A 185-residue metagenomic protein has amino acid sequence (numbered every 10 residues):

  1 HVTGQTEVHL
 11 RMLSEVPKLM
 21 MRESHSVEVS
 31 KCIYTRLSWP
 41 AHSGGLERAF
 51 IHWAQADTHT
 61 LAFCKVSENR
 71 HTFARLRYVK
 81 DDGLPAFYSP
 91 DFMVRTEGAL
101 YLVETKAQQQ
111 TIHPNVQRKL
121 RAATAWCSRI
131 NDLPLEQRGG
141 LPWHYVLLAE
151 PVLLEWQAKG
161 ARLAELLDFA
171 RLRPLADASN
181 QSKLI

Functional and structural regions predicted by a protein language model:
H1-I185: Electrostatic, structured charged patches in enzyme active sites and in nucleic-acid/phosphate-binding
